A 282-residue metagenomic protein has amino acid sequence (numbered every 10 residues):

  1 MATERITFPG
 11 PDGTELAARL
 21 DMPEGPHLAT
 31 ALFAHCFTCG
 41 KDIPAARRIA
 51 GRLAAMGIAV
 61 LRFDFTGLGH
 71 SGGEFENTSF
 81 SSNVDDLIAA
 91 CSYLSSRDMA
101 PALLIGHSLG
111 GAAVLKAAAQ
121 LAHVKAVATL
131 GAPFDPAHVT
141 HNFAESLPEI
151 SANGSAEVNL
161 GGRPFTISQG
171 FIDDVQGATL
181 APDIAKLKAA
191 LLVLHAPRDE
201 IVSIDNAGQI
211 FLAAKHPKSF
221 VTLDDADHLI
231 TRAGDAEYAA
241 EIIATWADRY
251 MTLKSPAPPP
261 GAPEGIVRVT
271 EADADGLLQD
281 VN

Functional and structural regions predicted by a protein language model:
M1-P26: N-terminal cap/lid segment of alpha/beta-hydrolase-fold proteins
F37-A50, F65, D205: The serine-hydrolase catalytic nucleophile loop
K41-D42, L68-M99: Catalytic nucleophile-loop/oxyanion-hole region of alpha/beta-hydrolase and closely related hydrolase-like folds
A50-G72: Conserved alpha/beta-hydrolase
A122-G170: Hydrolase active-site cap/lid region
L187-K188, V193-H195, D199: Short beta-strand/loop motif that positions the catalytic acidic residue of the alpha/beta-hydrolase fold
R198-V202, L229: Acidic catalytic loop of the alpha/beta-hydrolase fold
A226-A239: Catalytic histidine-centered segment of alpha/beta-hydrolase-like enzymes
